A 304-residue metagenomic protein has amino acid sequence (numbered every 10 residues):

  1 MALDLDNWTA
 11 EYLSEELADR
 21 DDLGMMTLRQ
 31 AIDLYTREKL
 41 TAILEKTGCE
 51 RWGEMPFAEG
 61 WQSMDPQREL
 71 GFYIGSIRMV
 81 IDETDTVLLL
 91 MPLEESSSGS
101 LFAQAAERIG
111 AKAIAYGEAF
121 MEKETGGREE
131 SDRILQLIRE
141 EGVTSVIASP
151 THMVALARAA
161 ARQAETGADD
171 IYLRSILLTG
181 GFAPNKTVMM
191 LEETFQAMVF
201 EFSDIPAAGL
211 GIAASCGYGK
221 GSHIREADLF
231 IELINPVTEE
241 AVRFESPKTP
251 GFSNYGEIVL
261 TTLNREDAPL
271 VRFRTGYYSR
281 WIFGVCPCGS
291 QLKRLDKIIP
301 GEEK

Functional and structural regions predicted by a protein language model:
M1-E83, E140, N185: Nucleotide 5′-phosphate-binding alpha/beta core
A2-R29, K112-K304: Active-site glycine/GP-rich loop and adjacent strand/helix microenvironment that borders small-molecule binding pockets
A42-A58, S96-K112, D132-L135: Short, compositionally biased "basic patch" segments
E45, P92, E118: Cofactor-binding loop segments of dinucleotide-utilizing enzymes, especially the Rossmann-like FAD- and NAD(P)+-binding
D65, T84-D85, M91, R174 (+1 more regions): Nucleotide donor/acceptor-binding cores
D65-F72, S97-S98, G126-E130: Short secondary-structure boundary/capping elements
P66, P92-S96, T151-M153: Short glycine-enriched loops at secondary-structure junctions
G75-A111: Conserved AMP-binding loop of ANL adenylate-forming enzymes
